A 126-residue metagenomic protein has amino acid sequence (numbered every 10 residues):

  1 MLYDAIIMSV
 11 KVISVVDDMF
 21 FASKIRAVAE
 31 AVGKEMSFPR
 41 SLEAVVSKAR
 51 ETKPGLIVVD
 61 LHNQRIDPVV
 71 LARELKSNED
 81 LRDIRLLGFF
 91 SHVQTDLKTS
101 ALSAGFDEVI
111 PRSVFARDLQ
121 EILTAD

Functional and structural regions predicted by a protein language model:
V10-M19: Conserved acidic segment of CheY-like receiver
G33-R40: Short hydrophobic/Thr-rich beta-strand motif most characteristic of the beta2 strand and flanking loop of CheY-like
S41-L56: Acidic, metal-coordinating helix/loop segments flanking the phosphotransfer/catalytic sites of two-component signaling
V59-L75: Conserved phosphotransfer microenvironments
K76-L81: Conserved phosphotransfer cores of two-component systems
D83-H92: A short, hydrophobic beta-strand element within the central beta-sheet of small alpha/beta folds
V93-E108: Alpha4 helix (beta4-alpha4-beta5 surface) of REC/receiver domains from two-component response regulators
G105-R117: Output/docking surface of receiver
